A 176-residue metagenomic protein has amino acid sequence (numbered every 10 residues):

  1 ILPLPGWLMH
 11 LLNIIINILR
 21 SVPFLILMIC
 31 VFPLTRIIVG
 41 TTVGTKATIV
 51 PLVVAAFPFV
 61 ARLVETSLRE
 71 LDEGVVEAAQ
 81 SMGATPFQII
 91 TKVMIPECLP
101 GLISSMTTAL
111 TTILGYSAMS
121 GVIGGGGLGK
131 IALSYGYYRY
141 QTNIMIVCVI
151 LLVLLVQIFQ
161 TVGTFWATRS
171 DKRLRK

Functional and structural regions predicted by a protein language model:
I1-R69, S104-T112, T142, L151-F159: Membrane-water interface segments at the C-terminal ends of transmembrane alpha-helices in multi-pass inner-membrane
I29-P33, S117-G121, K130: Transmembrane alpha-helix boundary and packing residues in multipass membrane permease domains and related
P58, R62-R69, E73-V76, S117 (+3 more regions): Short helix-terminus and kink motifs of transmembrane alpha helices, predominantly at the cytoplasmic interface
L68-C98, G125, Y138: Short helix-to-coil transition segments within interhelical loops that connect adjacent transmembrane helices
P86-Y116: Transmembrane alpha-helices
G124-S134: Short hydrophobic, aromatic-rich alpha-helical segments embedded in or entering the lipid bilayer of multi-pass
S134-N143: Membrane-interfacial helix-loop-helix junctions in multi-pass membrane proteins
I146-K176: C-terminal transmembrane helix and the adjacent membrane-cytosol boundary/short C-terminal tail of inner/organellar
